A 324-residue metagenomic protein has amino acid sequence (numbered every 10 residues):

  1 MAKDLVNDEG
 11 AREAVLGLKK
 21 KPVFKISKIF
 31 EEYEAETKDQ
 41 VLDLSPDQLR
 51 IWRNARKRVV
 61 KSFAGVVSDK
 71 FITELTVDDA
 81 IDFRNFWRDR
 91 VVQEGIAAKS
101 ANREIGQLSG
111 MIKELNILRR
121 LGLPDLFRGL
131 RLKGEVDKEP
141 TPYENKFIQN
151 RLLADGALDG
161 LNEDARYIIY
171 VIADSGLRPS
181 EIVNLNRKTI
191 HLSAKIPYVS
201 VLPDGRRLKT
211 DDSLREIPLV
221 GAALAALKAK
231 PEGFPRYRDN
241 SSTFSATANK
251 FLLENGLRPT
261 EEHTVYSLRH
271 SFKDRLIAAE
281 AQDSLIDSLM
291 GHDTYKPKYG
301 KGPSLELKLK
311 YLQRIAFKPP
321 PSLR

Functional and structural regions predicted by a protein language model:
M1-A11, R58, S62, K70-L75 (+2 more regions): N-terminal DNA-binding recognition helix of tyrosine site-specific recombinases/integrases
M1-I51, K57, K61: N-terminal helical hairpins
T73, L121-P124, G134-A154, L208-V220: DNA breakage-rejoining catalytic core of tyrosine-based enzymes
A98, N102-G106, R128-P179, V183: Basic, Lys/Arg- and aromatic-enriched nucleic-acid-binding interface segment
K113-L123, I172-K195, D283-L285: Short, charged phosphate-coordinating catalytic segments
N184-A225: Conserved tyrosine-mediated DNA breakage-rejoining catalytic core shared by Y-recombinases
P218-E261, Y266, S271-R275: Active-site/catalytic core of tyrosine-dependent DNA strand-transfer enzymes
M290-L323: Catalytic-site neighborhood detector that most strongly recognizes the C-terminal catalytic loop/helix of tyrosine
